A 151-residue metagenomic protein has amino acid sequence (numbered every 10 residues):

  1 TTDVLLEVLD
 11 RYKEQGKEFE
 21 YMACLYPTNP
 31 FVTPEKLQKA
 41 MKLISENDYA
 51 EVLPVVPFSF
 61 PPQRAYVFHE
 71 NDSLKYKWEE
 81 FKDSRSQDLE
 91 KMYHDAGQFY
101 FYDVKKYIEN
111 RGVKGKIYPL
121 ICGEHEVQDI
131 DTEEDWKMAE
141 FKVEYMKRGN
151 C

Functional and structural regions predicted by a protein language model:
T1-E7, P30-K116, I121: Conserved core of the sugar-phosphate nucleotidyltransferase
D10-G16: Phosphate/pyrophosphate-binding loops at sites that engage ATP/ADP/AMP, CoA/4′-phosphopantetheine, polyphosphate
R11, L43, K142-Y145: Active-site catalytic microenvironments for nucleophilic, acid-base chemistry
G16-K17, N47: Outer membrane pore-forming secretion/assembly proteins and partners of Gram-negative envelopes
K17-T28: Short beta-strand-to-loop acidic/aromatic patch adjacent to the donor-nucleotide binding site
P27-F31, E126-V127: Short histidine/acidic/glycine/proline-rich micro-motifs that form metal- and phosphate-coordinating active-site loops
Y107-Q128, E133-R148: Catalytic donor-sugar/metal-binding loop of nucleotide-sugar-dependent glycosyltransferases
